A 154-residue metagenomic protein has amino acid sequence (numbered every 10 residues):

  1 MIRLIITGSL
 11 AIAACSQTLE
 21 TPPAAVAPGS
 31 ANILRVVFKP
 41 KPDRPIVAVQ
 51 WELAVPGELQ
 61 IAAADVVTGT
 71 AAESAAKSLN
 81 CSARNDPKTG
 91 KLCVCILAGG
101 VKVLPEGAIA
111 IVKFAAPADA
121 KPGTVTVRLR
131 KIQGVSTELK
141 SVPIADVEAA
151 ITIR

Functional and structural regions predicted by a protein language model:
M1-G8: Sec-dependent signal peptide recognition, specifically the positively charged N-region followed immediately by
G8-S16: Hydrophobic h-region of N-terminal signal peptides that target proteins for export in Gram-negative bacteria
C15-R154: Acidic, low-complexity intrinsically disordered segments
